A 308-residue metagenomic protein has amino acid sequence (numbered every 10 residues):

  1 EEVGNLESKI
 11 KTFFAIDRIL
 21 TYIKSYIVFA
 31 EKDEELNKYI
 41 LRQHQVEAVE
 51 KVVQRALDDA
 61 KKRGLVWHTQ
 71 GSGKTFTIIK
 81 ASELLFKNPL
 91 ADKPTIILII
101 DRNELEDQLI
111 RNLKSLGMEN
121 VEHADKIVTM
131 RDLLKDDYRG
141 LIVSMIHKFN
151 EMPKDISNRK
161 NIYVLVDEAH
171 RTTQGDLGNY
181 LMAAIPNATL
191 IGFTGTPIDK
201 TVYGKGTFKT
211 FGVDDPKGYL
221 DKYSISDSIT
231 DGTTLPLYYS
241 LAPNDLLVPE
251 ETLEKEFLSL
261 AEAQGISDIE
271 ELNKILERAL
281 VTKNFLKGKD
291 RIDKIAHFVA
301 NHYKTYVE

Functional and structural regions predicted by a protein language model:
E1-T95, E104, Q108-E119, Y138-G140 (+2 more regions): ATP-dependent helicase/translocase motor core
T69-Q70, H170-R171, A184-V202: Conserved helicase ATPase motor motifs in RecA-like P-loop NTPase domains
D92-P94, K160-N161, I185-T189, L220 (+1 more regions): Short glycine-/polar-rich loops that comprise or flank the Walker A/P-loop and associated switch/sensor motifs
N103, H123-D132, M145-E151: Conserved helicase motor
N103-L105, H147-N150, H170-R171, G195-K200 (+2 more regions): Conserved nucleotide-binding/hydrolysis micro-motifs of P-loop NTPases
S115, I127-I142, D155-I156: Conserved motor-coupling elements within RecA-like helicase/translocase cores
R139-Y180: Conserved RecA-like ASCE ATPase "motif II neighborhood" in helicase/translocase motors
G204-E308: Interdomain helical connector at the RecA1-RecA2 junction of SF1/SF2 helicase-like NTPases
